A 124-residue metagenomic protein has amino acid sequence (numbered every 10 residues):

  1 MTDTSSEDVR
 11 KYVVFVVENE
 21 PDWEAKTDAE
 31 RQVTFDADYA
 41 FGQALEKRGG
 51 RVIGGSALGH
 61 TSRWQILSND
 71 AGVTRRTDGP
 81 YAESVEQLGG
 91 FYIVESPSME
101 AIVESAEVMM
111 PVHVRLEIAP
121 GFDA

Functional and structural regions predicted by a protein language model:
T2-A124: Conserved, structured core segments of small domains
